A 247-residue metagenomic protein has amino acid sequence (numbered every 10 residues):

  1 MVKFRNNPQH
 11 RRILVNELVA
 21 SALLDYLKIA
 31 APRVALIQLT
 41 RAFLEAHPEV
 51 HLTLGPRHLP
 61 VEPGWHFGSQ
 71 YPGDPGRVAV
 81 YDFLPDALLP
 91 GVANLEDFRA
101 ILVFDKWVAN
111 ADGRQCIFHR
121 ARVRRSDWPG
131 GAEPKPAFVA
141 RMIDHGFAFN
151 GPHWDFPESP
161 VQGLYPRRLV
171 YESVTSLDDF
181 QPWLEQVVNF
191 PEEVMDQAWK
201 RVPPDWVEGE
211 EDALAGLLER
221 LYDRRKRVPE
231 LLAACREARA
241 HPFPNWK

Functional and structural regions predicted by a protein language model:
M1-D82, D105-A111, S126-G130, A137-R141 (+1 more regions): Conserved ATP-binding subdomain of kinase catalytic cores across diverse folds
I13, A93-E96, E210: Aromatic-acidic/polar surface patches that form glycan- and anion
V19-L23, L52-L54, D86-V92, A121-V123 (+2 more regions): Short, low-complexity, polar/charged sequence segments that are solvent-exposed and flexible
D25-I29, P56-V61, V92-E96, Y165-L169 (+1 more regions): Glycine-rich loops and low-complexity Gly/Arg-rich segments that provide flexible linkers or classic glycine-based
A30-A35, D97-V103, V170-D179, P203: Short C-terminal domain-edge/linker segments immediately following a structured domain
L36, R120-A121: Short, glycine/acidic-rich hinge or "gate" loops at secondary-structure transitions that mediate conformational
R77-C116, R120, R141, E185 (+1 more regions): Conserved kinase catalytic-core helix
V123-K247: C-terminal catalytic region of ATP-dependent kinase domains
